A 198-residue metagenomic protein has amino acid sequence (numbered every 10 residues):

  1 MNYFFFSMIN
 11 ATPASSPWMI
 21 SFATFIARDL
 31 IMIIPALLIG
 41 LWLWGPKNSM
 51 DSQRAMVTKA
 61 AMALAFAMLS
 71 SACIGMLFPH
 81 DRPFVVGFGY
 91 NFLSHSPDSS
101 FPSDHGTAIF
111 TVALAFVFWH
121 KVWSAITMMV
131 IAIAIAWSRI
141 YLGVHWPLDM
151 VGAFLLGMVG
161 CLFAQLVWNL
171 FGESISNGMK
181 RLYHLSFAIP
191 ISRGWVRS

Functional and structural regions predicted by a protein language model:
M1-I33, A72-D98, S176, K180-S198: N-terminal transmembrane-helix/juxtamembrane module of multi-pass inner/ER membrane proteins
S16-W18, S49-A55, H120-I126: Membrane-helix interface segments
A23, R54-A63, S124-T127, L148 (+1 more regions): Alpha-helical transmembrane segments of integral membrane proteins
A27-G45: Hydrophobic alpha-helical transmembrane segments
D29, I33, A60-M68, A72 (+3 more regions): Alpha-helical transmembrane spans of integral membrane proteins, capturing the lipid-embedded, hydrophobic core of TM
G40-S70: Interfacial segments of alpha-helical transmembrane regions
A61-M76, S124-S138: Small-polar-interrupted transmembrane alpha-helices in polytopic inner-membrane proteins
S94-S198: Membrane-embedded catalytic cores of phosphoryl/pyrophosphoryl-handling enzymes
